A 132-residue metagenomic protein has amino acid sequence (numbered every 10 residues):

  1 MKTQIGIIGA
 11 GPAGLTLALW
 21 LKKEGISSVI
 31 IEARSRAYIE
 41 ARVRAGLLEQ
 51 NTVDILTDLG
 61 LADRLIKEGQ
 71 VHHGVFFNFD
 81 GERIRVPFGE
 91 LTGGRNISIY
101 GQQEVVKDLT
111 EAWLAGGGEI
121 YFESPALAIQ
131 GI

Functional and structural regions predicted by a protein language model:
M1, Q70-H73, F122: Short, basic and Ser/Thr-rich N-terminal targeting/leader segments
T3-I30: N-terminal Rossmann-like FAD-binding beta1-loop-alpha1 element of flavoenzymes
I8-G11, E32, G101, F122: A secondary-structure boundary/capping signal
A13, R34, L127: Adenine-nucleotide cofactor-binding loop residues
K22-R44: Glycine-rich FAD pyrophosphate-binding loop
S27, A62, E119: Residue-level detector of anion-binding/catalytic polar loops
A41-R44, E49-G116, Q130: Active-site-adjacent segment of FAD-dependent monooxygenases/related oxidoreductases
F122-I132: A conserved short coil-to-beta-strand element within the FAD-binding core of flavoproteins
